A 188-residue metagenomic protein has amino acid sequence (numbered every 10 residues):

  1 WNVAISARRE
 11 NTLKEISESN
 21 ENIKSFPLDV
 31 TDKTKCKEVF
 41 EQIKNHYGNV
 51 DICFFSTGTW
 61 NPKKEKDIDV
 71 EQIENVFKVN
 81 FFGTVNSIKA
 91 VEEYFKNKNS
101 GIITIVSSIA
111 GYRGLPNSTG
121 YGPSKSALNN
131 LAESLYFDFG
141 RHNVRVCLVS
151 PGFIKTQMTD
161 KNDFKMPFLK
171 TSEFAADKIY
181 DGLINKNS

Functional and structural regions predicted by a protein language model:
W1-L13: Conserved glycine-rich Rossmann-like NAD(P)H-binding loop of the short-chain dehydrogenase/reductase
S19-T34: Rossmann-fold cofactor-recognition segment
K64-E65, D69-F77: Substrate-binding pocket helix/loop in short-chain dehydrogenase/reductase
K66, L115-T119: Active-site loop immediately N-terminal to the catalytic Tyr-X3-Lys motif of short-chain dehydrogenase/reductase
I88, S124: Active-site helix of classical SDR
S108: Residue(s) in the substrate-gating loop at a strand-loop-helix junction that position the organic substrate next
L148, F164-S188: C-terminal helical subdomain
